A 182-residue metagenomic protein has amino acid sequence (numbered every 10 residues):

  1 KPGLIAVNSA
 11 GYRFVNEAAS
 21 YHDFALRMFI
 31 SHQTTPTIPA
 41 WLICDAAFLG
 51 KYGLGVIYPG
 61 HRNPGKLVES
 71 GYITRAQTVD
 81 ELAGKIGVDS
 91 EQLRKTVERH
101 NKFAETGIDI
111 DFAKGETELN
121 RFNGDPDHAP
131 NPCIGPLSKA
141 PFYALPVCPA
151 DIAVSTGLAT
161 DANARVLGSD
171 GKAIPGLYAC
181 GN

Functional and structural regions predicted by a protein language model:
K1-C180: Mobile, glycine/GP-rich and aromatic-enriched active-site lid/loop segments adjacent to catalytic centers
